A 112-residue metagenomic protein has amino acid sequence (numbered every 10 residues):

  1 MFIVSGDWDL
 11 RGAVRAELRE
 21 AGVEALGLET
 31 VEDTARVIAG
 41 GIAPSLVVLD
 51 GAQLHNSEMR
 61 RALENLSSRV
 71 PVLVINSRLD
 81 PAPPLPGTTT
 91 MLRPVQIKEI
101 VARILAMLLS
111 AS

Functional and structural regions predicted by a protein language model:
V4-G6: Conserved acidic carboxylate
W8-L26: Two-component/phosphorelay signaling modules centered on CheY-like receiver
L10-G12, R36, L54-S57, D80-P84: Short, charged/polar "capping" segments at the starts of alpha-helices and the immediately preceding loops
E29-L46: Acidic, metal-coordinating helix/loop segments flanking the phosphotransfer/catalytic sites of two-component signaling
V48-A52: Active-site residues of response regulator receiver
S57-R69: Short amphipathic alpha-helix used as the core "switch/output" element in two-component signaling
I75-S112: Output/docking surface of receiver
